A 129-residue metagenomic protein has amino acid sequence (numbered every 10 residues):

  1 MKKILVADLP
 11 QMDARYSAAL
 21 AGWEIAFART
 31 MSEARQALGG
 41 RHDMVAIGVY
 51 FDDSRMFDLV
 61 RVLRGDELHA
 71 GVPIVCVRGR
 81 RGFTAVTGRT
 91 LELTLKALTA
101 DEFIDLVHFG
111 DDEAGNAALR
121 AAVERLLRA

Functional and structural regions predicted by a protein language model:
M1, L20, A37-R41: Flexible, charged surface loops at secondary-structure boundaries
M1-Q11, Y16-A18, F27: Conserved acidic segment of CheY-like receiver
V6-Q11, I47-F51, V77-R80, V107-H108: Structural motif
L20-W23, L98-T99: Short, structured coil segments at secondary-structure junctions
R29, R80-A122, L126-A129: Output/docking surface of receiver
R29-M44, S54: Acidic, metal-coordinating helix/loop segments flanking the phosphotransfer/catalytic sites of two-component signaling
I47-A70, R78-R89: Conserved phosphotransfer microenvironments
